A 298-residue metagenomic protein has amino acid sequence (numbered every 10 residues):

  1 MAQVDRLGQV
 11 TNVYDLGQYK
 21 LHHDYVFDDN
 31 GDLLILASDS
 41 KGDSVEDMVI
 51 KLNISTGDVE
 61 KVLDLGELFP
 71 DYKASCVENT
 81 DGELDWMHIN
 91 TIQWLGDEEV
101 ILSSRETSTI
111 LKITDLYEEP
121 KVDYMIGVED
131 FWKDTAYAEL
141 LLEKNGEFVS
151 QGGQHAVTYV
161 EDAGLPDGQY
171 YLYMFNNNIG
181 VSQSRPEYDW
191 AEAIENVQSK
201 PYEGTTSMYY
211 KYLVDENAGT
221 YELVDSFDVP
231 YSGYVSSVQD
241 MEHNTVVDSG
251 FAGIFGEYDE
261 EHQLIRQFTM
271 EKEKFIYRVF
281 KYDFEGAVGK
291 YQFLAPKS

Functional and structural regions predicted by a protein language model:
M1-S298: Histidine-/acidic-rich catalytic cores in large beta-rich domains
